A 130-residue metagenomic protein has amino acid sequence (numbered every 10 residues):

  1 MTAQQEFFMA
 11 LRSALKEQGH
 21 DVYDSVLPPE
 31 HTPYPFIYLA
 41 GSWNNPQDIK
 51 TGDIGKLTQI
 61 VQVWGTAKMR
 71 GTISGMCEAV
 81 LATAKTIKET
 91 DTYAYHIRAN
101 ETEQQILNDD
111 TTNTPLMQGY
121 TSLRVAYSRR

Functional and structural regions predicted by a protein language model:
M1-T51, E78, I87-T92: Small/polar-rich, solvent-exposed N-terminal microdomains that initiate assembly or binding
A3-Q4, A126-R130: Short hydrophobic/aromatic patches at helix-to-coil boundaries
H31-Y34, P46-K50, I54-L57, N113-P115 (+1 more regions): Short, polar/acidic, helix-capping and beta-turn segments at strand->helix junctions that line the mouths
N44-P46, T66, D109: Short beta-turn/strand-loop junction motif enriched in small, turn-promoting residues
D53-A67, M117-Y127: Oligomerization/assembly interface segments of phage tail-like spikes and tubes
T66-E89: Mid-chain, well-packed structural core segment of small domains
A84-S128: Acidic-leaning, charged glycine-interspersed low-complexity segments
